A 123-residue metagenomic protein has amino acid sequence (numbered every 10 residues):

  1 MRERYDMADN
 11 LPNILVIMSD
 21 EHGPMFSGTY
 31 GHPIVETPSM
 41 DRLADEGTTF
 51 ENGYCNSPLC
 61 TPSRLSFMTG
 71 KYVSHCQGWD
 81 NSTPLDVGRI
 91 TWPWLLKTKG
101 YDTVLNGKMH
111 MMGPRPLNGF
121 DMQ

Functional and structural regions predicted by a protein language model:
M1-Q123: Formylglycine-dependent sulfatase
